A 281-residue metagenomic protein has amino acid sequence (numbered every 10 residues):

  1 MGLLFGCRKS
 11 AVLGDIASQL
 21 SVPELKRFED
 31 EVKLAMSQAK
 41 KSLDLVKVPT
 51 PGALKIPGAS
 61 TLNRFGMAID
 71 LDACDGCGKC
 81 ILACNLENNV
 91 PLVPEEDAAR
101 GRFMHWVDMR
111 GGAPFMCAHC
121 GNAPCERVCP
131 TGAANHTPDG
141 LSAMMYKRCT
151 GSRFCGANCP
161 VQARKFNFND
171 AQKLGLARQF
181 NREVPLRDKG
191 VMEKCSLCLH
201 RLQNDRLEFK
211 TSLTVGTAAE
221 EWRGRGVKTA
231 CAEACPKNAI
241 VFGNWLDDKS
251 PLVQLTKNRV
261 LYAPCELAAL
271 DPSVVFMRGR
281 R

Functional and structural regions predicted by a protein language model:
M1-R281: Non-ligating segments of multi-cofactor redox enzymes
